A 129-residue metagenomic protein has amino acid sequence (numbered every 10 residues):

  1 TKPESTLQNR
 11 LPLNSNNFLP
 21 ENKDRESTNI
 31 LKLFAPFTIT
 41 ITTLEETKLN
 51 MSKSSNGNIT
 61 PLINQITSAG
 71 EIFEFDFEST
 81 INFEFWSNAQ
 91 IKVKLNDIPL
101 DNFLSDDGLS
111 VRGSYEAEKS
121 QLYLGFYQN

Functional and structural regions predicted by a protein language model:
T1-N129: Extended low-complexity, proline-rich intrinsically disordered regions
